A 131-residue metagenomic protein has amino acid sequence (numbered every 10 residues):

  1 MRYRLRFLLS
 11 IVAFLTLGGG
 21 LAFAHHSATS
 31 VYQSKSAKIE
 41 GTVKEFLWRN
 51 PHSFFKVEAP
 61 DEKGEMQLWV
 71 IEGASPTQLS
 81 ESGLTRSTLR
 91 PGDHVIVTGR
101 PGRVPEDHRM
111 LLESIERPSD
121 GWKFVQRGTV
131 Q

Functional and structural regions predicted by a protein language model:
M1-L5: N-terminal secretory signal peptides that target proteins for export/translocation
L8-G20: Bacterial N-terminal signal peptides
A22-A37: Short boundary/loop segments of OB/S1/cold-shock single-stranded nucleic-acid-binding domains
G41-V43: Conserved hydrophobic positions within beta-strands
R49-A59: Short aromatic-glycine-enriched beta-strand elements
G73-E81: Short, structured beta-strand/loop micro-motifs enriched in basic residues and often containing a Trp
E81-V97: Short nucleic-acid-contacting surface segments enriched for D/E, G, S/T with interspersed K/R
G102-G128: OB-fold/S1-family single-stranded nucleic acid-binding modules
